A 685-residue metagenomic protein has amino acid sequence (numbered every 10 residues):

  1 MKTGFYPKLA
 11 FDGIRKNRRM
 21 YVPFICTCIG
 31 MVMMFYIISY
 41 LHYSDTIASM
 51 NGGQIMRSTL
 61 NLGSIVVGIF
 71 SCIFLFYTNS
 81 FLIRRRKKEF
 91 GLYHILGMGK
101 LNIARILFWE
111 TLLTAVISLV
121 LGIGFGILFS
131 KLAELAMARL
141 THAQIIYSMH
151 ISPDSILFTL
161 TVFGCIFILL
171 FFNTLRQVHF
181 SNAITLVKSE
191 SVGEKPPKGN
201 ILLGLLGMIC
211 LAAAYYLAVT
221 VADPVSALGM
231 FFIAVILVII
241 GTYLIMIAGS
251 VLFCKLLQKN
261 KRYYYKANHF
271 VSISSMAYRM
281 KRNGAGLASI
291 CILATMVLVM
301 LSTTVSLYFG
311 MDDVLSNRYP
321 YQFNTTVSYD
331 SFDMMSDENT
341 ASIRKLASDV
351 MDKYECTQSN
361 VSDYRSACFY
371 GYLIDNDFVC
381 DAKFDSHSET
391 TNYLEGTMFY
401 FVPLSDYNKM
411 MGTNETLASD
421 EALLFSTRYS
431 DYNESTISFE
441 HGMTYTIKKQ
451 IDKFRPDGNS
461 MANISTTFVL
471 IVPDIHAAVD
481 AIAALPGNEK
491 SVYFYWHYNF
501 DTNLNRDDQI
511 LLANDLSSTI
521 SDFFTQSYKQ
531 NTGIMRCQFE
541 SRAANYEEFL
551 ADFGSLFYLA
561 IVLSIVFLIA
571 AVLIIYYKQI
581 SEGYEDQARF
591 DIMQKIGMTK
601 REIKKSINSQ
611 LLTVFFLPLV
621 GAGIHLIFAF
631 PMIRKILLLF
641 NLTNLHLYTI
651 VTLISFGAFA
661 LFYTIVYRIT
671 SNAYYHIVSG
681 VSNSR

Functional and structural regions predicted by a protein language model:
K2-K8, F180-E194, Y584-E585, Y675-R685: Short cytosolic juxtamembrane segments of multi-pass membrane proteins
R18, F24, L107-F125, P197-G204 (+2 more regions): Selective transmembrane-helix segments that form parts of the transport pathway or gating/packing helices in multipass
R19-C26, M34-V66, F81-R84, L92-Y93 (+7 more regions): Peri-transmembrane interface segments
V22-C26, M33-I37, F158-I166, E194-D312 (+3 more regions): Alpha-helical transmembrane segments, especially those used as permease/efflux helices and single-pass anchors
G30-S44, Y77-F81, K88, T114-A143 (+6 more regions): Small-residue-rich transmembrane alpha-helices
L62-Y77, A570-V572: Long, hydrophobic alpha-helical segments
V314-I569: Basic-flanked hydrophobic alpha-helices used for secretion and membrane insertion
